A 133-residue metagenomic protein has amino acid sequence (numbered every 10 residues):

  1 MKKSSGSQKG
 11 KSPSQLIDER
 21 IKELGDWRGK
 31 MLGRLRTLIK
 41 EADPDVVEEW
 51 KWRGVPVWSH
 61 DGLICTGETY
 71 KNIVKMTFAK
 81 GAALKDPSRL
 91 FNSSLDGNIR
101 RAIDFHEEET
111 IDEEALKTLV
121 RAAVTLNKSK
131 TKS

Functional and structural regions predicted by a protein language model:
M1-S133: Charge-dense, helix-prone N-terminal extensions
